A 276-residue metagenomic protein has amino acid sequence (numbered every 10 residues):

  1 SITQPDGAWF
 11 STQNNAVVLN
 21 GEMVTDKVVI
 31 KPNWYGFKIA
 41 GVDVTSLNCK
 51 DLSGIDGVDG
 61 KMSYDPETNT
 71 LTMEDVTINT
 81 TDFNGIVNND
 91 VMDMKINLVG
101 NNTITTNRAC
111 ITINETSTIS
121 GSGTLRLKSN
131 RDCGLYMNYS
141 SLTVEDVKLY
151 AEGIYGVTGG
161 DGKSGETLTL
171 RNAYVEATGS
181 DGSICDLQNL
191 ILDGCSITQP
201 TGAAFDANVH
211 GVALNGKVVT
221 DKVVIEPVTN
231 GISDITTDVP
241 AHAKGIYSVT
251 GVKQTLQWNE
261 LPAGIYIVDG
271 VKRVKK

Functional and structural regions predicted by a protein language model:
S1-V228: A composition-driven surface/loop motif
T229-K276: C-terminal outer-membrane/trafficking sorting elements
